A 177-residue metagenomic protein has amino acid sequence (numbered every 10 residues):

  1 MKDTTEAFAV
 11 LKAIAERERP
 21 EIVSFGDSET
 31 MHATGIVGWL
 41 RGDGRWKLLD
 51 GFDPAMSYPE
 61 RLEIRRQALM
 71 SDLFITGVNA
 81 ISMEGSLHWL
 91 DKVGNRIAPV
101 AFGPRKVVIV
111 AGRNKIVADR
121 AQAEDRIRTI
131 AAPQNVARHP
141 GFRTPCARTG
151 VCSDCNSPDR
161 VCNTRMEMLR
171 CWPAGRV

Functional and structural regions predicted by a protein language model:
M1-I75: N-terminal active-site beta-alpha-beta segment that forms phosphate/nucleotide-binding and substrate-recognition loops
L69-V177: Conserved phosphate- and dinucleotide-binding cores of soluble alpha/beta proteins, encompassing both enzyme active
